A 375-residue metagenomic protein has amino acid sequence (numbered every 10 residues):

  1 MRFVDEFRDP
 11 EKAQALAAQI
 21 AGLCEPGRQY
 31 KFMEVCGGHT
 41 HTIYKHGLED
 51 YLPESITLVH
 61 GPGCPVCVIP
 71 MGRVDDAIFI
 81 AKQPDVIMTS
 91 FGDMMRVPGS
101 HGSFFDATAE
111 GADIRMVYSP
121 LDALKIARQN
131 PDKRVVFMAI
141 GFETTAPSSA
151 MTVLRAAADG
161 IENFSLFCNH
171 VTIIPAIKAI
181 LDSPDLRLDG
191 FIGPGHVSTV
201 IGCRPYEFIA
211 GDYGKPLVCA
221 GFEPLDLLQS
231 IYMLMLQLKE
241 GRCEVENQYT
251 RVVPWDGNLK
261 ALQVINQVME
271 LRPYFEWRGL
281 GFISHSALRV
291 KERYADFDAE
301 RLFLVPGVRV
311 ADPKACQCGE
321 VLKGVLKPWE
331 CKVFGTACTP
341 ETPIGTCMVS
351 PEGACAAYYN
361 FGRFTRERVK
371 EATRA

Functional and structural regions predicted by a protein language model:
M1-D132, A146, A150, L154-D159 (+4 more regions): Metallocofactor- and cofactor-centric catalytic cores in central/energy metabolism, strongly enriched
C36-H39, F142-T144, H170-I174, G195-S198 (+2 more regions): Glycine-rich beta-alpha junction loops
T57-H60, I114, D159-L166, L188-F191 (+2 more regions): Short hydrophobic/aromatic-enriched beta-strand-loop microsegments
L58-P65, F164-V171, V218-F222, Q248-R251: A generic structural motif
Q129-K133, R155-E162, S183-R187, K215 (+1 more regions): Secondary-structure boundary elements
M138, F142-P205: Phosphate/pyrophosphate-binding betaalpha-module
D185-P254: A conserved active-site cap/scaffold subdomain adjacent to cofactor or substrate pockets
Q229-E320: Internal helical hairpin/lid segments
